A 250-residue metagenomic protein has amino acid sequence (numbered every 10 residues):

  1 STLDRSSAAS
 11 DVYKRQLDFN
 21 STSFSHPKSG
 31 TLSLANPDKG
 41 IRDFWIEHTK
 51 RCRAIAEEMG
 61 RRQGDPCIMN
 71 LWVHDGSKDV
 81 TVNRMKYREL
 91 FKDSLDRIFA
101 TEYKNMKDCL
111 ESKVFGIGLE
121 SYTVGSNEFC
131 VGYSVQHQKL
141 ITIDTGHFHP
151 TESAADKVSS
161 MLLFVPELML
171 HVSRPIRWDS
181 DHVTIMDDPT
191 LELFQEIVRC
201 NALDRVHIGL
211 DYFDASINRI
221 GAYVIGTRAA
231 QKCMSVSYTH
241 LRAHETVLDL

Functional and structural regions predicted by a protein language model:
T2-A9, Y13, H240-A243, V247-D249: Single conserved hydrophobic/aromatic residue that forms the stacking wall/gate of nucleotide- or nucleobase-binding
S10, A56-D65, I197-N201, Y238: Alpha-helix termini
R15-T22, P27-L140: Active-site acidic/histidine proton-transfer and metal-coordination neighborhood in alpha/beta enzyme cores
N83-L250: Active-site capping/gating regions of soluble enzymes
